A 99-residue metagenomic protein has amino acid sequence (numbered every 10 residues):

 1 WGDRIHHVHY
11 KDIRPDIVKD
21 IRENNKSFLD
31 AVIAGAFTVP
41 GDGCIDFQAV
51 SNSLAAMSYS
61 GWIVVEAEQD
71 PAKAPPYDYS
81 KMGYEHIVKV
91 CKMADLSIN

Functional and structural regions predicted by a protein language model:
W1-N99: Histidine-acidic metal/acid-base catalytic patches
